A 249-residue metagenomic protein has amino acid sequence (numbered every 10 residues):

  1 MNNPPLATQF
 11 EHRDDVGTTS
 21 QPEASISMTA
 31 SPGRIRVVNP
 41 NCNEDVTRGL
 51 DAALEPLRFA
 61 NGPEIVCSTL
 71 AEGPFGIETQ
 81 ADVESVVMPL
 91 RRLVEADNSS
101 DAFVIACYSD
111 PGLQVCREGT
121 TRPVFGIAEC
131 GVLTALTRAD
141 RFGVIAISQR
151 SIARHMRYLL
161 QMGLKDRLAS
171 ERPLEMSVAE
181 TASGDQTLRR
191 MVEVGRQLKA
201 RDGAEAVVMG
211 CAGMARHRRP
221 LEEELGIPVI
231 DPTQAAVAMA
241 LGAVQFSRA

Functional and structural regions predicted by a protein language model:
G33-L57: N-terminal beta1-alpha1 ligand-phosphate binding loop
V37-V38, D101-C107, G203-C211: Periplasmic-binding protein-like
D45, L136-L174, Q245-A249: Short, glycine-/small-residue-rich phosphate/pyrophosphate-handling segment
S68-R91, A179-G184: N-terminal beta-loop-helix "entrance" segment that forms/cooperates in small-molecule cofactor or anionic ligand
E84-S99, R189-G203: Short, well-structured alpha-helical segments in soluble
V87-T134, R138, V144: Glycine/small-residue-rich loop that forms an oxyanion/phosphate-binding "nest" at active or ligand-binding sites
A153-R201, E205-G210: Active-site rim beta-loop-alpha module in soluble metabolic enzymes
D231-R248: Short, flexible loop segments at boundaries between secondary-structure elements
